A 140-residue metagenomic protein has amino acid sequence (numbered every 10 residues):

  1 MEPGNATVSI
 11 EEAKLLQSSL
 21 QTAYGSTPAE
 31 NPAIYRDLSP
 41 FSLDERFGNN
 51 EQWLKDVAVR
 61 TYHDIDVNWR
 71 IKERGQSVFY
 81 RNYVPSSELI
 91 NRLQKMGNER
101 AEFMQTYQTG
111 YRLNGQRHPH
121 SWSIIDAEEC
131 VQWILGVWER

Functional and structural regions predicted by a protein language model:
M1-G4, Y62-D64: Alpha/beta-hydrolase-fold catalytic nucleophile elbow
P3-Q52: Mobile cap/lid helix-loop segments that gate and shape the active-site cleft of serine hydrolases
L54-A58: A general structural motif
V59-R140: C-terminal catalytic histidine-bearing segment of alpha/beta-hydrolase fold enzymes
